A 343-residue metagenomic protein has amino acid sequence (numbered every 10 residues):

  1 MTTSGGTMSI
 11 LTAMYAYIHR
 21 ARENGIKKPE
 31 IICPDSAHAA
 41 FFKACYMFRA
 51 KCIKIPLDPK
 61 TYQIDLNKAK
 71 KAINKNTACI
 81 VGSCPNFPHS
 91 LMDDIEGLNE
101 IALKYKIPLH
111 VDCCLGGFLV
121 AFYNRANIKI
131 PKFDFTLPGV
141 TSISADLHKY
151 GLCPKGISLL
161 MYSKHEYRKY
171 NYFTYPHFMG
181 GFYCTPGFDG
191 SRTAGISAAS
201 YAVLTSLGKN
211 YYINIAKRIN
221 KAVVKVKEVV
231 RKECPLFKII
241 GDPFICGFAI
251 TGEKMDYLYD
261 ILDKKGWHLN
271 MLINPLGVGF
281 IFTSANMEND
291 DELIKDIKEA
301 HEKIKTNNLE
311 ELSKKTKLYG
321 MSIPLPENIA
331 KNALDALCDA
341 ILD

Functional and structural regions predicted by a protein language model:
M1-F182: Conserved PLP-enzyme active-site core in the AAT-like
T2-S9, C33, A37, F188-R192 (+3 more regions): Secondary-structure capping and boundary motifs in well-ordered enzyme cores
Y17, A21, P88, L207-G208 (+2 more regions): A generic secondary-structure signal for well-formed alpha-helical elements
D58, L115, F244, N274-P275: Residue-level "edge-of-site" marker
T77, V81, L103, L119 (+7 more regions): Hydrophobic alpha-helix feature that most strongly marks membrane-spanning transmembrane helices and their immediate
F122-I245, T251: Active-site C-terminal subdomain of aminotransferase-like
N210-A216, K221-K227, K232-C234, I245 (+1 more regions): Non-catalytic terminal extensions of PLP-dependent enzymes
